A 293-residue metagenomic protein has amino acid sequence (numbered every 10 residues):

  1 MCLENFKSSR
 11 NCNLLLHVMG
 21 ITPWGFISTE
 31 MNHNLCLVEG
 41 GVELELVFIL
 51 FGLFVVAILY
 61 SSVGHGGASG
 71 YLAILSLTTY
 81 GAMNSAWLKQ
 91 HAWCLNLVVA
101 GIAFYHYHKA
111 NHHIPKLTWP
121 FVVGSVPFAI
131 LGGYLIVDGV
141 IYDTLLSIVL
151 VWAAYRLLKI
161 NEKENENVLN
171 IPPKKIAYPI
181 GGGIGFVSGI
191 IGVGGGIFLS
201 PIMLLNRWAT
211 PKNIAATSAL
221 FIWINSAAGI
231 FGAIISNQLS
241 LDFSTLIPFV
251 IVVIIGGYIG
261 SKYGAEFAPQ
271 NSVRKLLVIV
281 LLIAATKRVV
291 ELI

Functional and structural regions predicted by a protein language model:
C2-N11: Extreme N-terminal basic, low-complexity initiation segments that serve as generic localization/processing leaders
N13-H17, I21-S62, G66, G70-A86 (+3 more regions): Juxtamembrane transmembrane-helix boundary motif
L72, L199-S200: Interfacial helix-capping/hinge residues at the ends of transmembrane alpha-helices
A82-H91, W208-A219: Membrane-interface alpha-helices at helix entry/exit sites of multi-pass transporters
Q90-H106: Transmembrane alpha-helices of multi-pass small-molecule transport proteins
A92-N96, S218, I222, L246 (+1 more regions): Short hydrophobic/aromatic, small-residue-rich stretches within specific transmembrane helices of secondary active
A216-F231: Hydrophobic alpha-helical transmembrane segments of multi-pass integral membrane proteins, especially transporters
